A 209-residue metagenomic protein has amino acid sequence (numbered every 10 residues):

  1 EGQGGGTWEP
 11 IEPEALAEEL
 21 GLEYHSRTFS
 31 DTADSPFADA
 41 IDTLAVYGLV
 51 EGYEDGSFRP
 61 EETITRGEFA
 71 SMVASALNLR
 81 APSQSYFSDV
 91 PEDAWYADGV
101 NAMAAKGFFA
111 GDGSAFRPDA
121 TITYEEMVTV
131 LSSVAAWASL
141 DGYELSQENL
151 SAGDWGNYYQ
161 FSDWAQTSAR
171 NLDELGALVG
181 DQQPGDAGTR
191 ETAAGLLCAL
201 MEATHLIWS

Functional and structural regions predicted by a protein language model:
G4-T7, E14-A38, E51-G67, A74-D98 (+4 more regions): Feature responds to low-complexity, polar/acidic, surface-exposed segments characteristic of secreted/exported proteins
I41-L44, A70-V73, M103, L131 (+2 more regions): A short amphipathic alpha-helical interaction element
W164-T167, N171, T192: Short amphipathic alpha-helical segments
E191-L200: C-terminal/domain-terminus segments
